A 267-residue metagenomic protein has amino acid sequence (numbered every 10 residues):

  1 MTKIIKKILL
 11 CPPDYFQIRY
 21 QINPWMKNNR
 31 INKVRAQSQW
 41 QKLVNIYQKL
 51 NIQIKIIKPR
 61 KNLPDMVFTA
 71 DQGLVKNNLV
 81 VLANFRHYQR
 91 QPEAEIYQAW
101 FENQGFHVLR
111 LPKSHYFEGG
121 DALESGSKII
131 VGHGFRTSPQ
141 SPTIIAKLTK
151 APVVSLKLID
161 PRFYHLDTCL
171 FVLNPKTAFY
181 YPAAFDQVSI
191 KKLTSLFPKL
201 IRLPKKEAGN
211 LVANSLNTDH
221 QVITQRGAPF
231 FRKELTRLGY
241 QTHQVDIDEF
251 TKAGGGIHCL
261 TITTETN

Functional and structural regions predicted by a protein language model:
M1-N267: The feature marks the mature, well-folded catalytic cores of soluble enzymes
